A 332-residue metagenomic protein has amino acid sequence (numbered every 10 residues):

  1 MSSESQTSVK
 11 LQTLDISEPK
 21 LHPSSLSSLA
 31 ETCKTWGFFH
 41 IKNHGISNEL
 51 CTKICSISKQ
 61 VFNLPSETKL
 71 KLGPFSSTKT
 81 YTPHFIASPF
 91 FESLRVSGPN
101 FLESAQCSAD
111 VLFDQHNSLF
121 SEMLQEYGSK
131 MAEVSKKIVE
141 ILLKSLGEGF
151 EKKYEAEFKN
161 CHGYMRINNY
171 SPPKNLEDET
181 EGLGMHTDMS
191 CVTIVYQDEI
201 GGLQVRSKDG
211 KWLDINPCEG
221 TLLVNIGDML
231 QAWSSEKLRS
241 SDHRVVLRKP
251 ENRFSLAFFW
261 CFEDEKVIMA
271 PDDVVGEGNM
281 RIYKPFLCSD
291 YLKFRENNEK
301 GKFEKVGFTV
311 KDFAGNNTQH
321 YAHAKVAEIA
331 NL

Functional and structural regions predicted by a protein language model:
M1-L332: Peripheral, non-catalytic segments flanking oxidoreductase cores
